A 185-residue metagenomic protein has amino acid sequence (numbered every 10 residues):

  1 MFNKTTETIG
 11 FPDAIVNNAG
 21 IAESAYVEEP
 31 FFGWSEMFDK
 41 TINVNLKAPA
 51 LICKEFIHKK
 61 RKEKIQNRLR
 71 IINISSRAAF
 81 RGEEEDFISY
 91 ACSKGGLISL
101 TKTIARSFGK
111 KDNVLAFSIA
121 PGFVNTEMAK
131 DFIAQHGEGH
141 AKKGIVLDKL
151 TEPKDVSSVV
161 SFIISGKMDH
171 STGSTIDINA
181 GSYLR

Functional and structural regions predicted by a protein language model:
D13, I21, F31-L51, I72 (+2 more regions): Catalytic Tyr-X3-Lys loop
I21, I65-G96, T101-K102, R106-K110: Catalytic loop of short-chain dehydrogenase/reductase
A22-D39, H58, K62-N67, D86 (+1 more regions): Conserved mid-core segment of classical short-chain dehydrogenase/reductases
V44-Q66, A105-K110, S165: Amphipathic alpha-helical dimer-interface segment in Rossmann-like NAD(P)H-dependent oxidoreductases
K110-L115, S171-G173: Short, small/polar-rich loop/turn modules that mediate ligand/substrate recognition or access, typified
G122-I145: A glycine/serine/threonine-rich, flexible loop-to-helix segment that serves as the NAD(P) cofactor-binding "lid"
I145-V156: A conserved structural motif in NAD(P)-dependent oxidoreductases
S161, T172-R185: Short C-terminal tail/terminal secondary-structure segment of NAD(P)H-dependent dehydrogenase/reductase domains
